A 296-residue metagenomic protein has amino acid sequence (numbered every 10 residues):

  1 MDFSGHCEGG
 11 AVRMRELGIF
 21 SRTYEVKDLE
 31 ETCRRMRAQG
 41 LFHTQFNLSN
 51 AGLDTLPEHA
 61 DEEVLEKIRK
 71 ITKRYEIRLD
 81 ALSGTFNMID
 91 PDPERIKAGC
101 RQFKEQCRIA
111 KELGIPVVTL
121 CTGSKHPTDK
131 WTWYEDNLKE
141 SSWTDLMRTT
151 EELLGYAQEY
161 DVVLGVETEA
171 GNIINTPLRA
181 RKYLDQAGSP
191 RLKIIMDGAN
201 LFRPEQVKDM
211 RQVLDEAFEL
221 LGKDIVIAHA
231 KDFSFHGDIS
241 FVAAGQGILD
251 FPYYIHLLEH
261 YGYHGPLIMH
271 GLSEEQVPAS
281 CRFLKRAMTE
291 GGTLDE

Functional and structural regions predicted by a protein language model:
D2-R13: Short, Lys/Arg-enriched N-terminal segments with co-localized hydrophobic residues within the first ~10-30 amino acids
R13-K27: Boundary/entry segment of secreted carbohydrate-active catalytic domains
E16, T44, L82, M147-I248: Acidic/histidine-rich catalytic cores of soluble enzymes
E25-M36, A98-C107, V207-F218: Short, acidic/polar
E30-E31, E66, I71-Y75, I89-I194: Active-site acidic/histidine proton-transfer and metal-coordination neighborhood in alpha/beta enzyme cores
E30-S49, G114: Catalytic domains of carbohydrate-active enzymes, especially glycoside hydrolases
M36, T44, T72, G99 (+6 more regions): Conserved, mostly hydrophobic/aromatic
N47-I68, T122-T128, I239: Glycine-rich, proline-tolerant flexible connector loops at the mouths of alpha/beta enzymes
